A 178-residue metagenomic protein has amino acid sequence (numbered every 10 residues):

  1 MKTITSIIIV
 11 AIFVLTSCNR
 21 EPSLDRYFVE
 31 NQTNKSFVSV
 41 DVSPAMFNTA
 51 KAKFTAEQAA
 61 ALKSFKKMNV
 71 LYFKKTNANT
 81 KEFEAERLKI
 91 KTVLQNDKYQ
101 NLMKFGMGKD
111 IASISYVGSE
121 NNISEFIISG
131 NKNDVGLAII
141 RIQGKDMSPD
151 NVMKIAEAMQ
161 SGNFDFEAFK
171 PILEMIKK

Functional and structural regions predicted by a protein language model:
K2-I9: Sec-dependent signal peptide recognition, specifically the positively charged N-region followed immediately by
T3, N19-R20: Short, conserved catalytic or interaction motifs in soluble domains
V14-S17: C-terminal motif of bacterial Sec signal peptides marking the signal peptidase cleavage site
D25-I90: Early exported N-terminus immediately downstream of N-terminal targeting peptides
V70-T80, I139-Q143, I155-Q160: Second-shell loop/turn segments in exported
F73-N121: Mid-length scaffold segments of soluble, non-membrane domains
S119-S148, I155: A short, solvent-exposed beta-edge/loop patch
S148-K178: C-terminal partner/receptor-binding element of secreted or periplasmic proteins
